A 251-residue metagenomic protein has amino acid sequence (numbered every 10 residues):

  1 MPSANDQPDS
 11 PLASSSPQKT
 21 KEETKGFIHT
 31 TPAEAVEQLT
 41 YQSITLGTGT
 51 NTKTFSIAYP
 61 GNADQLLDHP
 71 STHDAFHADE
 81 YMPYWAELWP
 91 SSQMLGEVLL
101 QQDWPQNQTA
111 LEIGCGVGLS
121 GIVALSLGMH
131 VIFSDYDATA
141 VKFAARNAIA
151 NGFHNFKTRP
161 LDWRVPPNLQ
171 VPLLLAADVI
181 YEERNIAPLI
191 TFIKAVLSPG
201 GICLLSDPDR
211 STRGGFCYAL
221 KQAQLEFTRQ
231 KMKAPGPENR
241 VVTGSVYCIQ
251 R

Functional and structural regions predicted by a protein language model:
M1-R251: S-adenosylmethionine-dependent methyltransferases
